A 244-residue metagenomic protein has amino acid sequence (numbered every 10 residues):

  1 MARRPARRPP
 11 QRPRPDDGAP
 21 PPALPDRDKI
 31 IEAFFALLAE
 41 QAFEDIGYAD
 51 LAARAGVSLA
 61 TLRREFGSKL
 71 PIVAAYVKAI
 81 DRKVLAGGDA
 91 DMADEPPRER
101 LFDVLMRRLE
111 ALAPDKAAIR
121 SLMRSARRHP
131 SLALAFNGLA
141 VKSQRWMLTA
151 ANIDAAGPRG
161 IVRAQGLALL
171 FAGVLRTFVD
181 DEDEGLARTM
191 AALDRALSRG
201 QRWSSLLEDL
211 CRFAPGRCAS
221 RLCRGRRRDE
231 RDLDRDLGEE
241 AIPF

Functional and structural regions predicted by a protein language model:
A2, K29, L37-A75: Helix-turn-helix
A2-P13, D180-F244: C-terminal peripheral helix-coil segments that are non-catalytic and often amphipathic
D17-I30: Short, Lys/Arg-enriched anionic-surface-contact patches
K29, D50, D103, S121 (+2 more regions): Amphipathic alpha-helical interaction segments
G47, R120-L122, A135, A156: Short, hydrophobic secondary-structure boundary micro-motifs
A75, D89-R124, R128, G138: Hydrophobic alpha-helical connector segments
V77-V84: Short, basic, alpha-helical segments at the C-terminal edge of helix-turn-helix-like DNA-binding modules
P130-I153, I161-L175, A191, R199: Amphipathic alpha-helical packing segments from all-alpha helical-bundle domains
